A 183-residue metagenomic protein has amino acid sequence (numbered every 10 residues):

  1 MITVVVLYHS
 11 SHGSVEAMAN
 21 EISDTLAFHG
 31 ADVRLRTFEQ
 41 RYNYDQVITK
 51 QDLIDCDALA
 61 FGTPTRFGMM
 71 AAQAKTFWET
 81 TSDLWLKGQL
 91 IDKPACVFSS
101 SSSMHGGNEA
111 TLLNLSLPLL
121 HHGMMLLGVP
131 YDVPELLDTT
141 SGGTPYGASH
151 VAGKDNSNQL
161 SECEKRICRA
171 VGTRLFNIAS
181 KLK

Functional and structural regions predicted by a protein language model:
M1-L90, K154-K183: N-terminal beta1-alpha1-beta2 submodule of the flavodoxin-like/Rossmannoid cofactor-binding fold
Y8-H9, F67, F77, F98 (+3 more regions): Aromatic side chains
P64, M70, N108-E109, P130 (+1 more regions): Gly/Ser/Thr-rich beta-alpha loop segments that engage phosphate groups in nucleotides
E79-S82, L86, S103, H121 (+1 more regions): Alpha-helix boundary/capping detector
P94-S141: Short, glycine-/small-residue-rich phosphate/pyrophosphate-handling segment
F98-S100, G153-N156: Short, local alpha-helical segments
L113, G143-P145, E162: Glycine-rich phosphate-binding loop at the start of an alpha helix
L137-A152: Short glycine/proline-rich, acidic loop/turn segments that cap or connect secondary-structure elements
